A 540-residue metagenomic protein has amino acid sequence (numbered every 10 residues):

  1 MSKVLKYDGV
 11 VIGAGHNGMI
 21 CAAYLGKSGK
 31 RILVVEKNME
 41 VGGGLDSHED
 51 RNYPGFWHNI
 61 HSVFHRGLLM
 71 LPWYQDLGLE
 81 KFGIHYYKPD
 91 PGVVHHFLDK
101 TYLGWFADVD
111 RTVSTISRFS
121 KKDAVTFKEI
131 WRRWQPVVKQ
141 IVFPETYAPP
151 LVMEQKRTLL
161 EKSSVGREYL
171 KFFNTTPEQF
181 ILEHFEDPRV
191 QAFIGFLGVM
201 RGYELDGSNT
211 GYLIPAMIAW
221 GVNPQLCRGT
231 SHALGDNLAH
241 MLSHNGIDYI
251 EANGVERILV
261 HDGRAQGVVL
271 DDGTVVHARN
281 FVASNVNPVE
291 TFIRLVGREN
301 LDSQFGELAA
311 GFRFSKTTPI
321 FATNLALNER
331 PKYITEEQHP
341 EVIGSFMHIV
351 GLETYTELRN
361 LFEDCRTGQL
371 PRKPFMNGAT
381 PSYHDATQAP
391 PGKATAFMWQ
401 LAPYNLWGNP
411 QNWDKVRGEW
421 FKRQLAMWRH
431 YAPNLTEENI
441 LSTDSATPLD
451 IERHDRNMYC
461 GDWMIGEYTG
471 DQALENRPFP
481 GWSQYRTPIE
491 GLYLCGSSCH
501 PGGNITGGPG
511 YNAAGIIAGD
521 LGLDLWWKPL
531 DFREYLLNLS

Functional and structural regions predicted by a protein language model:
M1-G9, K27-S28, A473, L523-S540: Extreme N-terminal leader/targeting segments of oxidoreductases
K3-F143: N-terminal glycine-rich phosphate/pyrophosphate-binding loop and immediately adjacent elements
L98-G207: Rossmann-like flavin
D187-R201, P371-A379, N434-H500: A glycine-rich dinucleotide-binding beta-alpha-beta segment and adjacent secondary-structure elements that constitute
I214-A265, V269: Helical element adjacent to the flavin cofactor pocket in flavoenzyme catalytic cores
L226, E256-A389: Mid-domain catalytic core of redox enzymes that form a hydrophobic substrate pocket/lid adjacent to a catalytic redox
R330-P331, C365-R372, W413-R453: Flavin-binding catalytic cores
S497-A518: A conserved FAD-binding loop/helix module that cradles the flavin
